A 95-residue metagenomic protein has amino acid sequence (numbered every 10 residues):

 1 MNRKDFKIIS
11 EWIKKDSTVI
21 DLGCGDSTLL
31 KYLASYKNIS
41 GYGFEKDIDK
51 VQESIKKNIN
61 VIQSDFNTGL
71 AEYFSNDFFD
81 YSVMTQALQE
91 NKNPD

Functional and structural regions predicted by a protein language model:
M1-D16: Conserved alpha-helix/loop element of class I SAM-dependent methyltransferases that forms part of the SAM/SAH-binding
S17-G25: Conserved class I S-adenosyl-L-methionine
T28, Y32-L70: Class I SAM-dependent methyltransferase SAM/SAH-binding core
G69-D77: Short amphipathic alpha-helix with an adjacent loop that forms part of the alpha/beta core around
V83: A conserved beta-strand element that flanks and buttresses the S-adenosyl-L-methionine
Q86-A87: Short catalytic micro-motifs in class I SAM-dependent methyltransferases
N91-D95: A short, conserved alpha-helix within the catalytic core of class I
